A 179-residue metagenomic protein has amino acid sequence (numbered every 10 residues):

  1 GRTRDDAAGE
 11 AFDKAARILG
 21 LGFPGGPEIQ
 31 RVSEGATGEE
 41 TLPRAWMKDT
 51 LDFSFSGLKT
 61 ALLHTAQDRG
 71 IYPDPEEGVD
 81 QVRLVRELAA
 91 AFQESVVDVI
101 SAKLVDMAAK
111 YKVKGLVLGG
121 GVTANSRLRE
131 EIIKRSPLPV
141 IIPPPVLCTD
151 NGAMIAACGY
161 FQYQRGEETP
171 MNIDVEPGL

Functional and structural regions predicted by a protein language model:
G1-L179: Acidic, glycine-enriched active-site microenvironments
